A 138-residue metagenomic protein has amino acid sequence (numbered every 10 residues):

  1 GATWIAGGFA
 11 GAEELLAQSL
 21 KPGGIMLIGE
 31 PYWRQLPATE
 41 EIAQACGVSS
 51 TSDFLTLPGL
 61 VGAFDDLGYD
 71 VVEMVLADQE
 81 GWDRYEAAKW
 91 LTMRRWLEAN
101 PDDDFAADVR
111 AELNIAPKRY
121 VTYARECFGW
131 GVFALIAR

Functional and structural regions predicted by a protein language model:
G1-A10: A short SAM/SAH-binding and catalytic strip from SAM-dependent methyltransferases
W4, T51-S52: Residues that cap or flank secondary-structure elements
G7, A38-I42, R110-A111: A short alpha-helix capping/helix-coil boundary motif
A10-I25: A short glycine-rich, Lys/Arg-flanked "PGG" loop and its adjoining helix->strand segment in the class I
M26, P31-L36, L76-G81: Short "lid" loop at the C-terminus of a central beta-strand within the Rossmann-like core of SAM-dependent
P31-T51: Short, glycine-/aromatic-enriched active-site segment of Class I SAM-dependent methyltransferases
S52-M74: Short alpha-helix
E73-R138: Conserved Class I S-adenosyl-L-methionine
